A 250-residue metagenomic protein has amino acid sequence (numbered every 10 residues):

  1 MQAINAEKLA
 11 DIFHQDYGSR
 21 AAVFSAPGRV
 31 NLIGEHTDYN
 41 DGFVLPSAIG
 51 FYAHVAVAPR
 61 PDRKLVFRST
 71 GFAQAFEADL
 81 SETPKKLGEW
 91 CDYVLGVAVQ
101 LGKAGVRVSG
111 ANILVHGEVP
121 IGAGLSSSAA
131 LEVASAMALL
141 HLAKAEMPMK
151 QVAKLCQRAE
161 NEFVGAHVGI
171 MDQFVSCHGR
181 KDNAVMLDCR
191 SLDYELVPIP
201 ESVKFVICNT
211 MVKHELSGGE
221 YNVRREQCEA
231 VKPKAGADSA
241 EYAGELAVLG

Functional and structural regions predicted by a protein language model:
M1-P27, G34-F43, A78-S81, L87-P200: Gly/Ser-rich oxyanion-binding loop with an adjacent helix/lid that shapes the negatively charged ligand pocket
M1-R29, H54-L87, N183-G250: C-terminal nucleotide
D41-A48, R224-R225: Short Gly/aromatic-enriched secondary-structure transition segments
A48-H54: Short catalytic helix/loop segments, enriched in acidic residues and glycine and frequently bearing histidine
G50, V108, V203-F205: A general secondary-structure signal for short beta-strands and their flanking turns/coil in non-transmembrane regions
